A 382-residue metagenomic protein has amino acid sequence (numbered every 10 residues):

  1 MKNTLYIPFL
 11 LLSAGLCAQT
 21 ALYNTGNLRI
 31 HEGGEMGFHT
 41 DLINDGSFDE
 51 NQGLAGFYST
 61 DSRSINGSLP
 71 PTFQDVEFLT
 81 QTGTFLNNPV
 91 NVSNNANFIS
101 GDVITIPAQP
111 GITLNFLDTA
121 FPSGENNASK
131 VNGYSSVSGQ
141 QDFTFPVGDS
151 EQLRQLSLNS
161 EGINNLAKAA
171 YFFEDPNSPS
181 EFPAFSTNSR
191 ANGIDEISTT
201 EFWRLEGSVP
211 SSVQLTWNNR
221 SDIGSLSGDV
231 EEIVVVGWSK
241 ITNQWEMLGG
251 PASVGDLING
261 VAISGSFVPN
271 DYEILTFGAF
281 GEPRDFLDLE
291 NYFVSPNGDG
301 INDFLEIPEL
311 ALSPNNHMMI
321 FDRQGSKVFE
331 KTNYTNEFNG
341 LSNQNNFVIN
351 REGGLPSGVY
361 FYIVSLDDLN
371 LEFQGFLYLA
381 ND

Functional and structural regions predicted by a protein language model:
M1-T25, F277, D382: Bacterial Sec-dependent N-terminal signal peptides
Q19-A21, S227-D229, S239-N302: Proteolytic cleavage junctions
T20-S62, S68-F73, E77-Q81, P89 (+2 more regions): Self-processing/autoproteolytic domain segments and adjacent N-terminal interaction modules in large, modular
P210-Q214, A262, F304, E372-Q374: Intrinsic-disorder/low-complexity, polar/charged segments enriched in Ser/Thr/Lys/Arg/Asp/Glu/Gln
V213, V235-V236, L275, G325 (+2 more regions): Residue-level detector of buried hydrophobic side-chain packing in well-ordered secondary-structure elements
Q214-T216, L257-F267, E337-N343, I349: Exposed aromatic-hydrophobic patches
V236-Q244, F321-S326: Change "in extracellular beta-sheet-rich domains … of secreted and cell-surface proteins" to "in beta-sheet-rich domains
P283-D382: Short loop/turn motifs at secondary-structure boundaries
